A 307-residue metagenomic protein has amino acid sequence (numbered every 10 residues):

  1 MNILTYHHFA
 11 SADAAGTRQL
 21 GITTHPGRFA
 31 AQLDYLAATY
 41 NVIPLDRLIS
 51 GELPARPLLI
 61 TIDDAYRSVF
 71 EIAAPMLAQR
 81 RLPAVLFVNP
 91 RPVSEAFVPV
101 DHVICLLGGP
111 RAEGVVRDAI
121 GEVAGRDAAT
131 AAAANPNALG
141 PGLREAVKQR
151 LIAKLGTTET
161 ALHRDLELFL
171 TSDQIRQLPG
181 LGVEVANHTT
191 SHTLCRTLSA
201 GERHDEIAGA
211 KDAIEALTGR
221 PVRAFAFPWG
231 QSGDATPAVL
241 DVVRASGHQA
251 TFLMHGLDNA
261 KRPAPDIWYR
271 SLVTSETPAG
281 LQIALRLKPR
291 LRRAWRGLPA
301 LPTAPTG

Functional and structural regions predicted by a protein language model:
M1-T61, R67-F70, V103-L106, G180 (+1 more regions): C-terminal active-site subregion of NodB/CE4 polysaccharide deacetylases
H7, H188, H192: Histidine-centered divalent metal-coordination motifs
L48-I49, V93-F97: Carbohydrate transferase catalytic cores enriched for Leloir-type hexosyltransferases
T61-I62, A186: Generic enzyme active-site microenvironment
I72-P90: A short alpha/beta connector and helix-capping loop motif
V85-F87, A186, Q249-F252: Structural detector of well-ordered beta-strand residues that form the stable sheet scaffold of enzyme domains
P90-S94, G256-D258: Short beta-alpha junction loops
A96-E184: Extended, charge-rich helix/loop segments that form flexible, surface "patches" used to engage negatively charged
